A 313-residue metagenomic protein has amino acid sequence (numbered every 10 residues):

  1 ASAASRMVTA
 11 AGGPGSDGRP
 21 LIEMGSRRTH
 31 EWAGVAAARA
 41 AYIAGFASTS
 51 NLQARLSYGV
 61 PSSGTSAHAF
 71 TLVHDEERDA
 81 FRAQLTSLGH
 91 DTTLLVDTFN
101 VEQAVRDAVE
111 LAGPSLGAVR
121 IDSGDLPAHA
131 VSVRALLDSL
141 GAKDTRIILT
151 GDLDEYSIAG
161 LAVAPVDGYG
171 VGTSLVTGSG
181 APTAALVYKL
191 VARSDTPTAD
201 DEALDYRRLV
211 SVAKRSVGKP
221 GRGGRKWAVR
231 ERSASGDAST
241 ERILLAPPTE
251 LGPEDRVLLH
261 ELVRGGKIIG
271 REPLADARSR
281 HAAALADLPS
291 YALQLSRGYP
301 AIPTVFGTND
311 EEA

Functional and structural regions predicted by a protein language model:
A1-K143, E155-G160, A164-P165, T177 (+1 more regions): Buried, small/hydrophobic-residue-enriched core segments of structured protein domains
L140, T145, D154-A313: Gly/Ser/Thr/Ala-enriched C-terminal appendages of enzymes
I148: Contiguous mid-protein beta-loop-alpha structural module that forms a pocket-lining wall or clamp of enzyme active
